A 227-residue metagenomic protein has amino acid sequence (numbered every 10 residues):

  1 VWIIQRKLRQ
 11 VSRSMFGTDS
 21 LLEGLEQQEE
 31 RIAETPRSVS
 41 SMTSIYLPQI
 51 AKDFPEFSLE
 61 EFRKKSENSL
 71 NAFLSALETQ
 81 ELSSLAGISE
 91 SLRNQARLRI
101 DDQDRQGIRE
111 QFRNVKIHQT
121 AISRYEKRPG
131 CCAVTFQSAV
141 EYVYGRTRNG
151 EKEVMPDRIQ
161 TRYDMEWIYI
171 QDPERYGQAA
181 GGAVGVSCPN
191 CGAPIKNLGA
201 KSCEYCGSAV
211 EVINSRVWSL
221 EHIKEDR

Functional and structural regions predicted by a protein language model:
V1-S14: Alpha-helical transmembrane anchor segments and their immediate juxtamembrane flanks, especially terminal single-pass
F16-L22: Intrinsically disordered, low-complexity regions enriched in acidic/Ser/Thr/Pro/Gln residues
Q28-N114, E204-Y205, A209, I213-S215 (+2 more regions): Core segments of small alpha/beta cavity-forming domains
R105-G150, M155: Surface-exposed, charged secondary-structure patches
S138-Y144, M165-P173: Beta-strand elements of well-folded, non-transmembrane domains
W167-R175, V184-N190: Short Cys/His-rich Zn2+-coordinating modules
G181-G185, L198-G199: Short metal-coordination and nucleic-acid-contact micro-motifs, chiefly zinc-binding Cys/His arrays
C188-C191, C203-C206: Short cysteine-rich clusters marking metal-coordination/redox-active sites
